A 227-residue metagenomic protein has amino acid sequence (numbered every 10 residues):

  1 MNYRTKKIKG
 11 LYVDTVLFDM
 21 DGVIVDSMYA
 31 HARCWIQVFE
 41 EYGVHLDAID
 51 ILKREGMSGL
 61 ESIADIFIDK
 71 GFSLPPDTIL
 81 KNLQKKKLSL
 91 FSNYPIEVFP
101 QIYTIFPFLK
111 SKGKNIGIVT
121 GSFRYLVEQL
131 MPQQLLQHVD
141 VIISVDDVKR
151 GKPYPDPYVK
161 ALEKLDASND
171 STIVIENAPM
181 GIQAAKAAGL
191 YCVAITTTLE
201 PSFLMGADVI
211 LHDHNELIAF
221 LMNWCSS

Functional and structural regions predicted by a protein language model:
M1-D14, K110, F123-S227: Asp-based, Mg2+/Mn2+-dependent phosphohydrolase catalytic module
N2-K53: Active-site neighborhood of HAD-like aspartate-dependent phosphohydrolases
R4-K7, Y12, F91-I118, E128: Short, acidic loop-to-helix structural element flanking the phosphoryl-transfer center in phosphate-processing enzymes
R33-Q37, E61-D65, N82, T104 (+4 more regions): Alpha-helical elements of Rossmann-like donor-binding domains used by nucleotide-donor carbohydrate transfer enzymes
V38-F39, S58-S73, L130, L162: Helix-loop "lid/cap" segments that line or gate small-molecule binding pockets
V44-K53, G71-K81, H138: Short, surface-exposed acidic
H45, N115, Y191: Residue-level detector of anion-binding/catalytic polar loops
I66-T104, K112: Metal-dependent phosphoesterase signature
